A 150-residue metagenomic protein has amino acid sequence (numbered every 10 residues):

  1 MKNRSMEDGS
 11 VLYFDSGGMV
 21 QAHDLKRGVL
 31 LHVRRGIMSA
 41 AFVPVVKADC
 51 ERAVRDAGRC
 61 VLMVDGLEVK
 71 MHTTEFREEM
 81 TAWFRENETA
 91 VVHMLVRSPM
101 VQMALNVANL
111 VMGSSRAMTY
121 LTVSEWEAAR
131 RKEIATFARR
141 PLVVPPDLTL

Functional and structural regions predicted by a protein language model:
K2-L150: Amphipathic, Lys/Arg-enriched alpha-helical "gate/interface" segment within cytosolic domains that mediates
